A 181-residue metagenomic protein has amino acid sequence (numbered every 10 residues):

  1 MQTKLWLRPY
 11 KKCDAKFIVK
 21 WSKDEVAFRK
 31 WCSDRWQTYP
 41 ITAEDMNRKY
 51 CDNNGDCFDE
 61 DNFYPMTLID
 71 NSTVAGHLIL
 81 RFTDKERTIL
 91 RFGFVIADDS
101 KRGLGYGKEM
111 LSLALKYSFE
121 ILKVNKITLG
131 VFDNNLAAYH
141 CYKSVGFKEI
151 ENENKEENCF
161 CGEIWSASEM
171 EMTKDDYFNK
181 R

Functional and structural regions predicted by a protein language model:
L5-K20: A short beta-loop-alpha structural element at the N-terminal edge of CoA-dependent acyl/N-acetyltransferase catalytic
K12, K23-V26, K30-S100, T173-Y177: Acetyl-CoA-dependent GNAT
I18-V19, F92, I127: Hydrophobic pocket/interface hotspot
A97, G103-Y117, Y139-S144: Conserved acetyl-CoA-binding loop-helix of GNAT-fold acetyltransferases
G107, L111, N134-A138, K155-C161: Short glycine/proline-centered loop/turn elements that form peptide/ligand docking sites
E120-G130: Conserved GNAT acetyl-CoA-binding A-motif
T128-V131, K143-I164, E169: Conserved catalytic-core motifs of GNAT/GCN5-like acyltransferases
